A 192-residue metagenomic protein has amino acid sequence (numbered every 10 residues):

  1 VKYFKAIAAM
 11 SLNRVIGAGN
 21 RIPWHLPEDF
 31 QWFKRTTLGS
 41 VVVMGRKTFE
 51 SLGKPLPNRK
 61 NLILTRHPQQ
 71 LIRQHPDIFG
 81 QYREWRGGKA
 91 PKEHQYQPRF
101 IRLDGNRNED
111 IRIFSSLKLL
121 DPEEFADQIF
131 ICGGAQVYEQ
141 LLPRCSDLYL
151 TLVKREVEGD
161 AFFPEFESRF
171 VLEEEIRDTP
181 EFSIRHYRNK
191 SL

Functional and structural regions predicted by a protein language model:
V1-L192: Enzymes that bind and transform nitrogen-containing heteroaromatic metabolites
